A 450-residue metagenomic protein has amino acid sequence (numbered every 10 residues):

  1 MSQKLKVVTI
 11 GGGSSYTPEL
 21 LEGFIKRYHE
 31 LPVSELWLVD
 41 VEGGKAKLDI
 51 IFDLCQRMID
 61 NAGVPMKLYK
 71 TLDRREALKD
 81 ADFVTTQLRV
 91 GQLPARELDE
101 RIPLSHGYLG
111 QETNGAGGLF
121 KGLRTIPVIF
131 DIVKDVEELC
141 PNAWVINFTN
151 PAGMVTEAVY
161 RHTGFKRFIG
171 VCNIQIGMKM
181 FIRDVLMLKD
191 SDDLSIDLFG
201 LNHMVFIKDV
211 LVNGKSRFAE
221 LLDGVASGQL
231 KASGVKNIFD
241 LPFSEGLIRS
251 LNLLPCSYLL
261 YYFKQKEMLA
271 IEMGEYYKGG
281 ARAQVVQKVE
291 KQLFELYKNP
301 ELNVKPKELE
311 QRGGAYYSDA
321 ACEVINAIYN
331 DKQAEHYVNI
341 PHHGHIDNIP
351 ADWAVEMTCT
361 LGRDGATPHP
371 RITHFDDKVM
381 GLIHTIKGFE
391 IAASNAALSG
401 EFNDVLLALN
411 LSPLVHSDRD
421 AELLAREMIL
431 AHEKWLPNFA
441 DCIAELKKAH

Functional and structural regions predicted by a protein language model:
K6-P32, L36-V39: N-terminal Rossmann-like dinucleotide-binding module
P18, W144-G214: Rossmann-fold dinucleotide-binding core
K26-G63: Glycine-rich phosphate-binding loop and adjoining beta1-alpha1-beta2 segment of Rossmann-like nucleotide-binding folds
D60-Y69, K166: A short helix-to-beta-strand connector/capping loop
K67-D80: Short acidic low-complexity segments
K79, T85-T86, N147: Redox-cofactor binding/interface segments in oxidoreductases and associated redox assembly factors
V90, P94-H162: Rossmann-fold NAD(P)-binding glycine/threonine-rich loop
M187-H450: Long, compositionally biased stretches enriched for glycine and/or charged residues
